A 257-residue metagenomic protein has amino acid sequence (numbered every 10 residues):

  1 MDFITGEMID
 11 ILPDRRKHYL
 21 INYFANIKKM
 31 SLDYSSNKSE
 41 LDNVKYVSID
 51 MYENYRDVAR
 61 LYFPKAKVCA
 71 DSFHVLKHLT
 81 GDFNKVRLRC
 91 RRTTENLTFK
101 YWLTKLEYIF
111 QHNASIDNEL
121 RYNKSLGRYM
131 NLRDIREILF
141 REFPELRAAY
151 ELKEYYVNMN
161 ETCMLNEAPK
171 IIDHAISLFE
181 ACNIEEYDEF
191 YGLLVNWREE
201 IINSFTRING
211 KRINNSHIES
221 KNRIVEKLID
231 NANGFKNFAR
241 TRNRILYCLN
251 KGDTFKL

Functional and structural regions predicted by a protein language model:
M1-G6: Acidic, metal-ligating active-site segments
M8-N37, Y46: Active-site beta-loop-alpha junctions of metal-dependent nucleic acid enzymes, especially the RNase H-like/DDE
I9, L20, R56-V58, H78-L79: Short helix/loop capping segments that flank catalytic or ligand/cofactor-binding pockets
R15, F63, N84-R87, A232: Residues in and immediately flanking transmembrane alpha helices
K29-C69, F73-K77, N96-L257: Acidic/histidine-rich catalytic cores and adjacent linkers of DNA breakage/strand-transfer/modification proteins
V75-N96: Short alpha-helix plus adjacent loop in nuclease-associated cores
